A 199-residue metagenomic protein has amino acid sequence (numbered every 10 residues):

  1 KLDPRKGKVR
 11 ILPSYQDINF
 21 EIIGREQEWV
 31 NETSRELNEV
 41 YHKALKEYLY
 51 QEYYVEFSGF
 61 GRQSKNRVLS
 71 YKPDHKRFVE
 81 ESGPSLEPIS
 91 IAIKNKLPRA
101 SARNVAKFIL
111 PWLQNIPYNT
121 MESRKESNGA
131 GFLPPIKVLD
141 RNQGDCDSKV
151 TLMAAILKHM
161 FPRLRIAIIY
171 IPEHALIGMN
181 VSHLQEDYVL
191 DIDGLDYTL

Functional and structural regions predicted by a protein language model:
K1-L199: A structural boundary/capping signal
